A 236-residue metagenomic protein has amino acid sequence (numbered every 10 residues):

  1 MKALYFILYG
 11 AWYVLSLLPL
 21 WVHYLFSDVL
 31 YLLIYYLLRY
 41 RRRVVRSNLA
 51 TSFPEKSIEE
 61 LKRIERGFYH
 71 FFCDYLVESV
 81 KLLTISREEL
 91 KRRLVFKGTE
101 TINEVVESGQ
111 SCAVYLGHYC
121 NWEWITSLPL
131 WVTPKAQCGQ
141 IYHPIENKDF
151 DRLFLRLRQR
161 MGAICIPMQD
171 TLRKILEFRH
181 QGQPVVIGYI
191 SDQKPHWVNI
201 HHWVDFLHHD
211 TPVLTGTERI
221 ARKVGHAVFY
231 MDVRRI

Functional and structural regions predicted by a protein language model:
M1-L116, C120-W122, D151-R156, G162-A163: Membrane-anchoring hydrophobic helices of lipid-metabolizing enzymes
L83-I236: Soluble catalytic domains of membrane acyltransferases
